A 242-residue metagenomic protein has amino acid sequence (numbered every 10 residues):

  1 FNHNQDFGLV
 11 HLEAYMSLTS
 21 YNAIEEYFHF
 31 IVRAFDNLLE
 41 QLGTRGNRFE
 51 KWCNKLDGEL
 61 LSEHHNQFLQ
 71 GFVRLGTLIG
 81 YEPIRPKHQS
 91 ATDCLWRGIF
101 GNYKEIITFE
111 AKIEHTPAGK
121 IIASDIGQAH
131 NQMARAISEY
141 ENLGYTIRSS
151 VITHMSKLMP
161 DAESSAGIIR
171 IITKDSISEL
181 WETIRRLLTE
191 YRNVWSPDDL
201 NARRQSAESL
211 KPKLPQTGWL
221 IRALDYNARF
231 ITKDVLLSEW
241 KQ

Functional and structural regions predicted by a protein language model:
F1-N2, V10, T146, V151: Compositionally biased, intrinsically disordered low-complexity regions
N2-E63, F230-Q242: Interdomain/boundary linker segments immediately adjacent to catalytic/signaling cores
R48-A223: Catalytic core segments in nucleotide and nucleic-acid processing enzymes
K211-Q242: Charge-rich interaction segments
